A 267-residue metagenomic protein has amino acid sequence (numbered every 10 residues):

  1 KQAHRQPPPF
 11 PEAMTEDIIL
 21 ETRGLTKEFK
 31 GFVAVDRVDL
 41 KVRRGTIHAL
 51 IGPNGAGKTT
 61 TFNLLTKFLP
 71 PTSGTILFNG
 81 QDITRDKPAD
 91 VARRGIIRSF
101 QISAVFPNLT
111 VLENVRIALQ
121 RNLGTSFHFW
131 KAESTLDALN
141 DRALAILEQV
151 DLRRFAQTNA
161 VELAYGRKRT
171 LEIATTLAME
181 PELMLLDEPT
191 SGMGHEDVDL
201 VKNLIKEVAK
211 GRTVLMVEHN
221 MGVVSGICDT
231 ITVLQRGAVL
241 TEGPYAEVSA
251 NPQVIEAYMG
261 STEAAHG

Functional and structural regions predicted by a protein language model:
A3-G267: Glycine-rich phosphate-binding loops of nucleotide-dependent enzymes
